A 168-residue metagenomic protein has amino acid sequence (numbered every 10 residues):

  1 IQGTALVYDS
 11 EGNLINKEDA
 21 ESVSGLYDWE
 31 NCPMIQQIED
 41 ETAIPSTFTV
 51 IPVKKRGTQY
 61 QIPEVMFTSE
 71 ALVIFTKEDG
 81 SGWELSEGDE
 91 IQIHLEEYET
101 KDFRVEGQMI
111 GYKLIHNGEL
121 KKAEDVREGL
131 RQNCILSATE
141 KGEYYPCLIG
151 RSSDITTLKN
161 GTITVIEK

Functional and structural regions predicted by a protein language model:
I1-D79: N-terminal prepro-regions of secreted/extracellular proteins
I15, P63, G118-D125: Surface-exposed loop/edge segments in extracytoplasmic proteins
S69-R104: Short, surface-exposed binding/anchoring microloops in extracellular/periplasmic proteins
D89-I91, S137-S153: Noncatalytic modules at the cell exterior or secretory-pathway interfaces, chiefly beta-strand-rich lectin/adhesion
H94-E96, K113, C147-I149: Residue-level recognition of well-ordered beta-strand positions that form the cores of beta-sheet-rich folds across
F103-L120: Short, surface-exposed beta-strand/strand-loop-strand elements in extracellular ectodomains
V105-Q108, S152-E167: Edge beta-strands of jelly-roll/beta-sandwich modules across compartments, strongly enriched in secreted/luminal
L130-L136: Short strand-edge motifs at loop-to-beta-strand transitions and within beta-strands of extracellular beta-rich domains
